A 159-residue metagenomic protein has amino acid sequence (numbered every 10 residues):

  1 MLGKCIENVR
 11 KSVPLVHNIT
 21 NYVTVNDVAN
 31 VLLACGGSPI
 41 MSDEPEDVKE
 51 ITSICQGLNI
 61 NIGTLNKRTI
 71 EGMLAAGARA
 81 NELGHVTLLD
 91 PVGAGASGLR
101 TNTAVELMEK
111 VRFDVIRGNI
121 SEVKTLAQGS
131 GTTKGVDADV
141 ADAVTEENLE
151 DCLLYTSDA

Functional and structural regions predicted by a protein language model:
L2-L89: Conserved N-terminal subdomain of the carbohydrate kinase-like
V31, D151-L154: Amphipathic alpha-helical segments that form well-ordered structural scaffolds and often line/cohere around active
L58-I60, L65-D151: Conserved beta-alpha-beta core of the PfkB/ribokinase-like small-molecule kinase fold
Y155-A159: Conserved small/polar residues in nucleotide/adenosyl-binding loops
